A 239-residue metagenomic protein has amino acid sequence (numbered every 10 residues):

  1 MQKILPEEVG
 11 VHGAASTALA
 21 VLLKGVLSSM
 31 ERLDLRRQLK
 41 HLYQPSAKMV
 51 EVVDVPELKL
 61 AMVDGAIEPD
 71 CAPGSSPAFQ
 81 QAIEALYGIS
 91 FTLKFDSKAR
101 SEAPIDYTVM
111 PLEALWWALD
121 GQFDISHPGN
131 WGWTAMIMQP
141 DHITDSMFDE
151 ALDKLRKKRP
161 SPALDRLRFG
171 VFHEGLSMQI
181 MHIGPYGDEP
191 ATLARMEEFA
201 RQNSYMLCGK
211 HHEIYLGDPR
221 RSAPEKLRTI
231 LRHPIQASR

Functional and structural regions predicted by a protein language model:
M1-S29: N-terminal amphipathic/basic-hydrophobic helices that include classical n-h-c signal peptides and signal-anchor
G25-R239: A solvent-exposed interaction/effector surface
